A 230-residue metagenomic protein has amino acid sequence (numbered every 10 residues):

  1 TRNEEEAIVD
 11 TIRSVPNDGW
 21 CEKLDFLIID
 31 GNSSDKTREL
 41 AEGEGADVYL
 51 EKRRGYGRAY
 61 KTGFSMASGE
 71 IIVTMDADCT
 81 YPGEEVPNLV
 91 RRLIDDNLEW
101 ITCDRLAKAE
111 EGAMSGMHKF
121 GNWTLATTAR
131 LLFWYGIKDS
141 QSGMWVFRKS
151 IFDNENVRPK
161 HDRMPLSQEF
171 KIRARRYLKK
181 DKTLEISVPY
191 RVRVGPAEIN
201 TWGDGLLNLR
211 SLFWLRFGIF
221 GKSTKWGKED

Functional and structural regions predicted by a protein language model:
T1, L27-G31: Conserved sequence signature across two-component system core domains
E4-A7, S33, Y56, P82: Donor nucleotide-sugar binding loop of glycosyltransferases
E4-N17: Short, well-formed alpha-helical segments that are part of the catalytic scaffolds of diverse glycosyltransferases
R13, L132-Y135, R158-D230: Hydrophobic helical membrane-anchoring modules
D30-R38: A conserved acidic beta->alpha catalytic loop
K52-M66, G83-M164, V192-G203, L209: Acceptor/aglycone-binding surface of glycosyltransferases and processive sugar-polymer synthases
I72: Short aromatic/hydrophobic "clamp" motif used to bind/position activated sugar donors
D76-T80: The conserved acidic donor/metal-binding loop of glycosyltransferases
